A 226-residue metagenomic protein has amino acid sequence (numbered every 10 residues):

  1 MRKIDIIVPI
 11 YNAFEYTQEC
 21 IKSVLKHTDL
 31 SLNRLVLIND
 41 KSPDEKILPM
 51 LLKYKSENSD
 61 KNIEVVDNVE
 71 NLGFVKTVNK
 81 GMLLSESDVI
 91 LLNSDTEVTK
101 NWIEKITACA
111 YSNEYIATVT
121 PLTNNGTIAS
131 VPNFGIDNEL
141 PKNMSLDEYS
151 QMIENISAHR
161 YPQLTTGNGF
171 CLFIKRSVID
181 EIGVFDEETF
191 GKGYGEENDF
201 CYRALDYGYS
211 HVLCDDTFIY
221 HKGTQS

Functional and structural regions predicted by a protein language model:
K3-D5, R34, D199: Cell-envelope/extracellular polymer assembly enzymes that use nucleotide-activated donors
K22-L32: Short, acidic, metal-binding catalytic loop of nucleotide-sugar glycosyltransferases
L37-P49: A conserved acidic beta->alpha catalytic loop
D67-S85: Glycine-rich, basic loop-to-helix element that forms the pyrophosphate-binding segment of sugar-nucleotide handling
L83, N138-I174: A recurrent flexible, glycine/aromatic-enriched loop bordering the glycosyltransferase active site that acts as
E86-E97: Short beta-strand-to-loop acidic/aromatic patch adjacent to the donor-nucleotide binding site
T96, K100-D137: Conserved donor NDP-sugar-binding/catalytic core segment of glycosyltransferases
K105-I106, Q163-G183, E188-F218: A short, conserved alpha-helix in the catalytic core of glycosyltransferases
